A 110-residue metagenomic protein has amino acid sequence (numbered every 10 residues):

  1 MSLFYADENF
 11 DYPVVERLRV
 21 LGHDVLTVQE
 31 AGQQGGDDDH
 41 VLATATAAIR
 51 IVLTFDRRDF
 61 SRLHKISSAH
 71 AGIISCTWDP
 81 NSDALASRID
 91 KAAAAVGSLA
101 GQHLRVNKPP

Functional and structural regions predicted by a protein language model:
M1-E8, Y12-L21, Q33, D39-L42 (+1 more regions): Acidic, PIN/NYN-like endoribonuclease modules and their adjacent C-terminal/linker elements
H23-V25, T44-I49: N-terminal start-of-chain detector that recognizes signal peptides and the immediate post-cleavage beginning
D24-G32: A short beta-strand-loop structural module common to alpha/beta enzyme folds
V28, R50, S68: Short glycine- and Lys/Arg-enriched binding-loop motifs that mark or flank ligand-binding interfaces
E30, I49, I74: Generic anion/oxyanion-binding catalytic loop in active/binding sites
D38, T46-L63: Acidic, metal-binding active-site segment of PIN/NYN-like and related structure-specific nucleases
